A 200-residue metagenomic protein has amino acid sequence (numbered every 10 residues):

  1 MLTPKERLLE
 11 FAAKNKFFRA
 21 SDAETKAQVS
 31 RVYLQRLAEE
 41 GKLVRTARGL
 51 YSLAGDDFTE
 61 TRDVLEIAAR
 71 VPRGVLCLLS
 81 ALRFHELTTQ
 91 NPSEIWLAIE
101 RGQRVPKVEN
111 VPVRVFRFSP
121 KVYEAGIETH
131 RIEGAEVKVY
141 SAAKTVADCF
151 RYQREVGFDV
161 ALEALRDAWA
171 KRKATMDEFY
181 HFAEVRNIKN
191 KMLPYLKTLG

Functional and structural regions predicted by a protein language model:
T3, R7, F17-D22, K26 (+3 more regions): Nucleic-acid-binding surface
A13-K14, Q28: Helix-start/capping segments and mature chain N-termini
G41-R48: A short, conserved structural fragment
